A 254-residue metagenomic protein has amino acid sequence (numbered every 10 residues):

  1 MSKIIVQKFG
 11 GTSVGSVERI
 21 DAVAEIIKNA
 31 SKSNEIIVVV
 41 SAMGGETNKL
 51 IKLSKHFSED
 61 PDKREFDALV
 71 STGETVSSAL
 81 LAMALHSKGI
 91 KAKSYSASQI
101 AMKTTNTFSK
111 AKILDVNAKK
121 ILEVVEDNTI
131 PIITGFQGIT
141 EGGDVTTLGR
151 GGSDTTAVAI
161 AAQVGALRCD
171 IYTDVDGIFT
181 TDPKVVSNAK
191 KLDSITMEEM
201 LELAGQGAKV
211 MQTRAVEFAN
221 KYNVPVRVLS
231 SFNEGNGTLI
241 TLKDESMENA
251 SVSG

Functional and structural regions predicted by a protein language model:
M1-E217: Nucleotide/pyrophosphate-binding catalytic subdomain
E18, F136-Q137, S230-F232, D244: A broadly conserved detector of short glycine/acidic/proline-rich loop/turn motifs that flank catalytic sites and bind
S54-H56, K221, L242-E245: Short, solvent-exposed amphipathic alpha-helical segments in soluble enzyme and RNA/protein-processing domains
T180, N236-G237: Short acidic/glycine-rich loop or secondary-structure boundary segments that cap or lie
G207-R214, F218-N236: Conserved glycine-bearing catalytic or ligand-binding loops at nucleotide- and phosphate-handling centers of large
L239-G254: A conserved regulatory-domain signal marking ACT and ACT-like small-molecule sensing domains and adjacent regulatory
